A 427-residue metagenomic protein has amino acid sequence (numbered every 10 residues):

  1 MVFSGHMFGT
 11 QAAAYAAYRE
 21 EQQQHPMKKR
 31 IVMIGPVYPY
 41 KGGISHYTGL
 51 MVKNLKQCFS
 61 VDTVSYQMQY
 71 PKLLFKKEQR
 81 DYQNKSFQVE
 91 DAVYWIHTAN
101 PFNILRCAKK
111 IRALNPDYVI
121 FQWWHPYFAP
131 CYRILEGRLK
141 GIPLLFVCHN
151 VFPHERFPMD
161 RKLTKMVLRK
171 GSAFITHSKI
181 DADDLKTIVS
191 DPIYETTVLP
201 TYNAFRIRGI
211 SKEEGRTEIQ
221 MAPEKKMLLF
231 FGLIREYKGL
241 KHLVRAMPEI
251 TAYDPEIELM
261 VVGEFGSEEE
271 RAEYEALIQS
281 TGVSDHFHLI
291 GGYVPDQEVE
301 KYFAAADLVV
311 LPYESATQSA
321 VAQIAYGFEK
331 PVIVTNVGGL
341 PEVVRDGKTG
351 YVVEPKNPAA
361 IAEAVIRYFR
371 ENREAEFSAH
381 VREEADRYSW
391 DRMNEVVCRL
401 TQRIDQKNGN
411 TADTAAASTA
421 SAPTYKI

Functional and structural regions predicted by a protein language model:
Y66-Y70, E258-E273, G292: Glycosyltransferase donor-sugar binding loop
R169-I210: Donor nucleotide-sugar binding/catalytic pocket of nucleotide-sugar-dependent glycosyltransferases
T217, R373-R387, R399: A short, well-ordered alpha-helix in the C-terminal region of glycosyltransferases
A222-K238, V244-M247, L259-V262: Conserved donor-binding/catalytic core segment of Leloir-type glycosyltransferases
R271-Y293, Q297: Nucleotide-activated donor-binding/catalytic signature segment of Leloir-type glycosyltransferases, i.e., the conserved
H286, K301-T317, K330: Acidic donor-binding loop of glycosyltransferase active sites
A325, P331-V334, V344: Short hydrophobic beta-strand element within catalytic cores of glycosyltransferases and related nucleotide-activated
D346-G347, Y351-P358, V365-N372: Conserved acidic donor-binding segment of nucleotide-sugar-dependent glycosyltransferases
